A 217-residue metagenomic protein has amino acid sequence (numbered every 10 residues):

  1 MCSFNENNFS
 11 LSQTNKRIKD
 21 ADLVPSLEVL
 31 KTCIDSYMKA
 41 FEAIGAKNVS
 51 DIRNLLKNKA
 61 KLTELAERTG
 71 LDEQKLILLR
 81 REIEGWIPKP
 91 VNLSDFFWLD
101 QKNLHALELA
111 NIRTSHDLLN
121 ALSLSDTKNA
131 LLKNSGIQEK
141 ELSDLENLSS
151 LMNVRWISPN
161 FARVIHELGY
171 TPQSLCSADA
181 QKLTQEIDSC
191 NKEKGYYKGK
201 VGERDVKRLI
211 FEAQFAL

Functional and structural regions predicted by a protein language model:
M1-N54, K59-L217: C-terminal extensions
